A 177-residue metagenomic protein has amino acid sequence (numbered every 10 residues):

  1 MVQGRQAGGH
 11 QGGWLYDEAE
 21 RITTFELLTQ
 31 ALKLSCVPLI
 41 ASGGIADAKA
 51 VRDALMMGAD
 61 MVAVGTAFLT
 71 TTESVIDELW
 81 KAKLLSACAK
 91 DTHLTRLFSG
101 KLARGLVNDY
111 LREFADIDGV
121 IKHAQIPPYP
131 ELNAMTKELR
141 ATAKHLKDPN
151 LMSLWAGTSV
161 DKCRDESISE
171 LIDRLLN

Functional and structural regions predicted by a protein language model:
M1-V2: A structural preference for short, pocket-lining loop segments at secondary-structure junctions
R5-I40, A46-N177: Conserved active-site-proximal phosphate/metal-binding subdomains
